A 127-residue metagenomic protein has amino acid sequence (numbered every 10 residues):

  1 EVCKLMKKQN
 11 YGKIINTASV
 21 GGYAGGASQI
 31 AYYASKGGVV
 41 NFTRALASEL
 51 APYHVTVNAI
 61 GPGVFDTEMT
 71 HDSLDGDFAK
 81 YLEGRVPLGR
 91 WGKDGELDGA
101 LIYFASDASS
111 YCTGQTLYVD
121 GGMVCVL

Functional and structural regions predicted by a protein language model:
K4, S48-P52, S110: Alpha-helical segment proximal to the catalytic Tyr-Lys
S19: Residue(s) in the substrate-gating loop at a strand-loop-helix junction that position the organic substrate next
A24, I102, T113-L127: Short C-terminal tail/terminal secondary-structure segment of NAD(P)H-dependent dehydrogenase/reductase domains
A24-I30, P52-Y53, G89, D107: Active-site loop immediately N-terminal to the catalytic Tyr-X3-Lys motif of short-chain dehydrogenase/reductase
S35, T43: Active-site helix of classical SDR
T56-P62, D66, A105, Y118-D120: Conserved SDR Rossmann-fold cofactor-binding beta-strand/turn motif
V64-R85, E96, V126-L127: A glycine/serine/threonine-rich, flexible loop-to-helix segment that serves as the NAD(P) cofactor-binding "lid"
V86-L97, A108: A conserved structural motif in NAD(P)-dependent oxidoreductases
